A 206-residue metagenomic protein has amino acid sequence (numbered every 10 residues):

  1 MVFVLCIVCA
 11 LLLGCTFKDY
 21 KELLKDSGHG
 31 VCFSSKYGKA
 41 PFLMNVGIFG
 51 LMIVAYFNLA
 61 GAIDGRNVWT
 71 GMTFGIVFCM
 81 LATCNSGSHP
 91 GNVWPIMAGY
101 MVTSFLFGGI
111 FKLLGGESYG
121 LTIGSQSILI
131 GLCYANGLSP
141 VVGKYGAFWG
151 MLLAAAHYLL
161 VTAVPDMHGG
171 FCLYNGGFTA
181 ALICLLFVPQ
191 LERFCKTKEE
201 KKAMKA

Functional and structural regions predicted by a protein language model:
M1-L59, T122-I123, Y145-G150, L159 (+1 more regions): Signature of multi-pass transmembrane helix bundles
G14-L23, F78-G91, S139: C-terminal ends of transmembrane helices
Y56-G120, G124, C133: Conserved mixed alpha/beta catalytic, RNA-binding, or beta-rich assembly cores of soluble enzyme, regulatory
M80, M101, C133-P140, A155 (+1 more regions): Transmembrane helix-bundle signature of multi-pass membrane transporters/permeases
P95-T103, W149-L159: Central hydrophobic cores of alpha-helical transmembrane segments in multi-pass integral membrane proteins
L106-I110, G131-G146: Short helix-perturbing small/polar motifs within transmembrane alpha-helices
